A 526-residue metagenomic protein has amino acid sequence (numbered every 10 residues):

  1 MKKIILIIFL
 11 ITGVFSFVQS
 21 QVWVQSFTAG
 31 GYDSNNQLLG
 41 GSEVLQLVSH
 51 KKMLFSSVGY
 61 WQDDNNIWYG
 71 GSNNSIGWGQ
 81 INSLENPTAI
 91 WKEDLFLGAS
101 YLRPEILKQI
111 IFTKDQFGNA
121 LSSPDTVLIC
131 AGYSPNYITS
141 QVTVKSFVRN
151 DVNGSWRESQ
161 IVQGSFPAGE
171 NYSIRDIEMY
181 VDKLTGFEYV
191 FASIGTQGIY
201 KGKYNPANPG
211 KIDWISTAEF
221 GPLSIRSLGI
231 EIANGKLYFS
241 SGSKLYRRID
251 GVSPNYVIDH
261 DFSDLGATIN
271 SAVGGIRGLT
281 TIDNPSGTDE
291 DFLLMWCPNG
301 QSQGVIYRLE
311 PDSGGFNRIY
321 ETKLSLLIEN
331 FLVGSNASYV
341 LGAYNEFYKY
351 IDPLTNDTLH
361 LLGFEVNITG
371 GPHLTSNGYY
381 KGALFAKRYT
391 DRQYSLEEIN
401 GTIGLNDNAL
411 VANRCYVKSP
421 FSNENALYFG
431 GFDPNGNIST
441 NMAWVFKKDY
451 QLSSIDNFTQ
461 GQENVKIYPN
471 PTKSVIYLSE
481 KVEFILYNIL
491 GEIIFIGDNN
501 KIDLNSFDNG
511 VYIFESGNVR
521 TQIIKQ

Functional and structural regions predicted by a protein language model:
L6, T12, N457-Q526: C-terminal outer-membrane/trafficking sorting elements
Y32-G77: Beta-strand-rich domains and repeat architectures in extracellular enzymes and scaffolds, especially beta-propellers
G41-H50, L102-D125, E170-G186, S227-N234 (+3 more regions): Structural signature of eukaryotic scaffold interfaces centered on beta-propeller domains
K52-S57, W61, D115-A131, P135-N136 (+5 more regions): Entry beta-strands of beta-propeller and related beta-repeat scaffolds
D64-N82, N136-V148, F187, T196-N205 (+5 more regions): Structural motif
S72-L128, Y133: Blade-loop segments of beta-propeller domains
T322-N345, R392-P420: Conserved blade-ending motifs and adjacent loop-strand segments that build the rim/top face of beta-propeller domains
L405-L452: Blade-level signature of beta-propeller repeat domains, shared across WD40, Kelch, NHL, RCC1 and BNR/Asp-box propellers
